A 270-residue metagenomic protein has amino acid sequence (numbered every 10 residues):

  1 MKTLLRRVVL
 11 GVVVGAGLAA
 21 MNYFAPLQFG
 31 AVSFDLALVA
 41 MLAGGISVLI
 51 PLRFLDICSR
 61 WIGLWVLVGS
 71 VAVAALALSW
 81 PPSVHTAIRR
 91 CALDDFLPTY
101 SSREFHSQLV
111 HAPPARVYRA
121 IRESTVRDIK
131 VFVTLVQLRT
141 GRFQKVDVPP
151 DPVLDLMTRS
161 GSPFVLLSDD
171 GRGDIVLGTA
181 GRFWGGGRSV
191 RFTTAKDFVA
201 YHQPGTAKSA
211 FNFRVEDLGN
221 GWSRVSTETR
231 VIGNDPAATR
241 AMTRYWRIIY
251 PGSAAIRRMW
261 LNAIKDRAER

Functional and structural regions predicted by a protein language model:
M1-G11: N-terminal membrane topogenic signal
G11-P51: Membrane-embedded alpha-helical segments of integral membrane proteins
F29-V32, L36, D56-I62, L78-W80 (+1 more regions): Hydrophobic-ligand binding "helix-grip"
L36, A43, A241-R270: A conserved amphipathic terminal alpha-helix motif
I46-I50, F54-S59, W65-H85: Transmembrane alpha-helices and immediately adjacent membrane-cytoplasm interface residues in multi-pass integral
F54, L76-L167: Hydrophobic ligand-binding cavity/cleft-lining segments
W61, A195-G252, I264: Beta-strand/loop substructures that line and gate deep hydrophobic ligand-binding cavities in soluble
S124, D128, V176-G181, P204-G205 (+2 more regions): Glycine-rich, low-complexity intrinsically disordered segments
